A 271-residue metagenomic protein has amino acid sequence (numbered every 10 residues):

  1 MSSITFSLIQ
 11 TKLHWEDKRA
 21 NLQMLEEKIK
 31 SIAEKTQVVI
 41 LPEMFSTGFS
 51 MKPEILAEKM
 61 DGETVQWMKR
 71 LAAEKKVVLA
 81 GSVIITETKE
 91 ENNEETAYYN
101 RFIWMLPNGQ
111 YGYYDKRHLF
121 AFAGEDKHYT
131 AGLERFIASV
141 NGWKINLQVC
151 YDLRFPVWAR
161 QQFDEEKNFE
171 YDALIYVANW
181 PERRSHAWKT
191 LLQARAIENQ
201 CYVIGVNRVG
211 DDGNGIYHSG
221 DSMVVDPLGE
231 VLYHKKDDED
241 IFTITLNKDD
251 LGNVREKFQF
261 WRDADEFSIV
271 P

Functional and structural regions predicted by a protein language model:
S3-L13, D17, D115, K144-D152 (+1 more regions): Active-site-proximal beta-strand elements of phosphoester/diester hydrolases
K18, E26-P107, G112, P181-A194: Cys-nucleophile CN-hydrolase/nitrilase-fold catalytic domain and related Cys-dependent amidase chemistry that acts on
A20-I29, F155-Q162: Short, acidic/polar
T47, I103, Y114-F120, M223 (+1 more regions): Short beta->alpha transition motifs characteristic of CBS
A57-E58, N93-F169, R183-T190, E256-F260 (+1 more regions): Active-site catalytic loop in hydrolytic enzyme cores
G62-A80, L153-I241: CN hydrolase (nitrilase-like) catalytic-core segments centered on the catalytic cysteine and neighboring Lys/Glu
G81-V83, N100-W104, F136, S222-V224 (+1 more regions): Short beta-strand scaffold segments in enzyme catalytic cores
T243-P271: Short, basic/aromatic-enriched C-terminal tail that caps enzymatic domains
